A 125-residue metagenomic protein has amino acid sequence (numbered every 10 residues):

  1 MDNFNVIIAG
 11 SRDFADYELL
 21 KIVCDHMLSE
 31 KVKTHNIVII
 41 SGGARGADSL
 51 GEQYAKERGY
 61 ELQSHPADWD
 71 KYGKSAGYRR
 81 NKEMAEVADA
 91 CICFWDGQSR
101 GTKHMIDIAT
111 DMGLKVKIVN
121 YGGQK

Functional and structural regions predicted by a protein language model:
D2-N3, F14-K125: Acidic/glycine-enriched connector segments
S11: Active-site beta-loop-alpha junctions enriched in small/polar residues
